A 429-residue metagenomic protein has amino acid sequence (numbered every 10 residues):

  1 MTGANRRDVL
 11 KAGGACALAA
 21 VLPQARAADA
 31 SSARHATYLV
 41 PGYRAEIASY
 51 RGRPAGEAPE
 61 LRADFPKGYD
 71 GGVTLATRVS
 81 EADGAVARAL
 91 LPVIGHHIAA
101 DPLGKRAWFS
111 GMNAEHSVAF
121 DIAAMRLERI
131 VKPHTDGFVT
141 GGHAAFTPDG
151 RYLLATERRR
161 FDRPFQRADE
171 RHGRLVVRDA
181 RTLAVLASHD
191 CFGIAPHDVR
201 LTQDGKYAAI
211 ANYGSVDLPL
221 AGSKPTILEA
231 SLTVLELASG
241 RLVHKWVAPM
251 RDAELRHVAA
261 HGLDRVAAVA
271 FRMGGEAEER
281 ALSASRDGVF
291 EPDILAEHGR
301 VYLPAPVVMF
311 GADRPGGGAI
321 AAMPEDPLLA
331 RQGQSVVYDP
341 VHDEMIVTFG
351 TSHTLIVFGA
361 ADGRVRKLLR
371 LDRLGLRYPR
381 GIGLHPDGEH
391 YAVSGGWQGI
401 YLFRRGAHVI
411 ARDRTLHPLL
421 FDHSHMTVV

Functional and structural regions predicted by a protein language model:
M1-G3, D8-A28: N-terminal export signals
R44-G68, T156-E170, A211-L228, F271-V301: Short, conserved, GDST-rich strand-edge loop motifs in beta-rich repeat architectures
T74-V79, E170-A180, I227-L237, F290-D313: Beta-propeller blade signature
V86-A119, M125-F146: Blade-loop segments of beta-propeller domains
R88-P92, K132-D136, H189-F192, W246-R251 (+3 more regions): Surface loop/turn motifs at the tips and blade-to-blade linkers of beta-strand repeat domains
V93-A99, V139-H143, A195-R200, A253-V258 (+3 more regions): Repeated scaffold domains used in trafficking and secretory/extracellular systems, primarily beta-propellers
P102-L103, P148-D149, Q203-D204, G262 (+2 more regions): Residue-level detector of Asp-centered blade-edge/turn motifs that repeat once per structural unit in beta-propeller
